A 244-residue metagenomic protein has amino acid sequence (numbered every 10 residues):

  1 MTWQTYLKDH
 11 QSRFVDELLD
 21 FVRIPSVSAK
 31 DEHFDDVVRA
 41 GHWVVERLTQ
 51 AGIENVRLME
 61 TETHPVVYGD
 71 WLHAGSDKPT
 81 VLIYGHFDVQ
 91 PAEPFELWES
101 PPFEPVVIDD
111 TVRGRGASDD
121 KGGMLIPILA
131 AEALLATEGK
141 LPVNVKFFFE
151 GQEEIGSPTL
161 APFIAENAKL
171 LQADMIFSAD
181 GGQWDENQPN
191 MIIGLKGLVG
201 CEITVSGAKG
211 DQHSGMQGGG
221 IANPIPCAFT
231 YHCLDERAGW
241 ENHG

Functional and structural regions predicted by a protein language model:
M1-F95: N-terminal helical capping/dimerization or prosegment-like subdomains of hydrolases acting on amide or phosphate bonds
S12, R23, T49-Q50, A136-G139 (+3 more regions): Generic secondary-structure signature for well-ordered alpha-helical cores
K78-F149: Active-site metal-coordination/substrate-binding segment of hydrolases, especially metallo-dependent peptidases
V112-G114, K209-G215: Short small-residue beta-strand/loop micro-motif enriched in glycine and branched aliphatics
S118-G194: Acidic/histidine-rich catalytic neighborhood of metal-dependent amide-processing enzymes
W184, I193, S214-G244: Acidic-enriched catalytic cores of C-N bond-cleaving enzymes acting on peptides and small amides
N190-S206: Flexible glycine/proline-rich, aromatic-decorated loop/lid segments
